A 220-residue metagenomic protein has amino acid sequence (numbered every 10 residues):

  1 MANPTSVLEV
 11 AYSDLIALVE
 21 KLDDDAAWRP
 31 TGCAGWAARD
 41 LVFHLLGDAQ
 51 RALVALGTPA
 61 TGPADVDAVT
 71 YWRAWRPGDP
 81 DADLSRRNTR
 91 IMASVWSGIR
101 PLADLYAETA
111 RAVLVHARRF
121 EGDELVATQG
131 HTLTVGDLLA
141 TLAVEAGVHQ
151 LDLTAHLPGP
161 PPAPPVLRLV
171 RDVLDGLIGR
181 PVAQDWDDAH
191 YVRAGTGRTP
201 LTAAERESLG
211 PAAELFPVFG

Functional and structural regions predicted by a protein language model:
M1-D123: Active-site-adjacent scaffolding segments
A2-P4, W28, G57-V69, V95-S97 (+2 more regions): Structured surface interface patches that mediate subunit assembly and partner/cofactor docking
